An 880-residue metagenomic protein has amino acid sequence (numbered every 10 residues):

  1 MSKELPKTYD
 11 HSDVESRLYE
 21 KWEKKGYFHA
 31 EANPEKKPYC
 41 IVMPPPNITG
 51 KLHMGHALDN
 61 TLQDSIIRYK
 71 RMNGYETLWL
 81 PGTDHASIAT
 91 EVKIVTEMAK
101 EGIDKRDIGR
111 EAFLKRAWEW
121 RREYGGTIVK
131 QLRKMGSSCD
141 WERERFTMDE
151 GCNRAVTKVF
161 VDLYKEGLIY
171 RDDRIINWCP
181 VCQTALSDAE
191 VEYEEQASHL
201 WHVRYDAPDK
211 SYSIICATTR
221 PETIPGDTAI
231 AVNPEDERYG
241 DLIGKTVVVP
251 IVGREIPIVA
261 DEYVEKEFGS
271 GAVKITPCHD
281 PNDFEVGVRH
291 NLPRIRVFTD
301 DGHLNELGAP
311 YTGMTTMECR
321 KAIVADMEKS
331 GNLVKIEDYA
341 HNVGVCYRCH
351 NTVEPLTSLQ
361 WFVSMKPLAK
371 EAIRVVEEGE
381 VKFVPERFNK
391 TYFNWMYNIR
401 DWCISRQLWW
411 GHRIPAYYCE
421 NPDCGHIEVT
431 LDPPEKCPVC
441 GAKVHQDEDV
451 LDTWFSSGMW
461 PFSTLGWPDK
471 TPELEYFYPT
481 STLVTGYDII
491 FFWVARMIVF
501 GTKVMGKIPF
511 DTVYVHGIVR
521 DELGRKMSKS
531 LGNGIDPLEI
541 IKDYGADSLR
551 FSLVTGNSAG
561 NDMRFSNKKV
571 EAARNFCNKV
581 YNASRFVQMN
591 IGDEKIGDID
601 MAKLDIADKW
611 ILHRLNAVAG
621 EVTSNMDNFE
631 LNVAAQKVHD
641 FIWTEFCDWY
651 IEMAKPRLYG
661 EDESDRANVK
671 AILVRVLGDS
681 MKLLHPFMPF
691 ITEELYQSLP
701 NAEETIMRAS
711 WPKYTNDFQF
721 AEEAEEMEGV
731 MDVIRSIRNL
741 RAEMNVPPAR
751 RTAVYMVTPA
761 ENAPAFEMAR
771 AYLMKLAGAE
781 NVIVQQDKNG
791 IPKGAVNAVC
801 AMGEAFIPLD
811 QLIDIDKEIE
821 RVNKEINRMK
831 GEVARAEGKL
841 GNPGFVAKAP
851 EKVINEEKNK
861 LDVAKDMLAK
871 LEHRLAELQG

Functional and structural regions predicted by a protein language model:
M1-M54, T77, V334, Y347 (+1 more regions): Non-catalytic terminal extensions that flank enzyme cores
K3, T8, R17, K21-K25 (+12 more regions): Residue patterns forming the tRNA-binding/recognition surfaces of aminoacyl-tRNA synthetases and related DALR
N33-I94, T147, V156, C216-T219 (+5 more regions): N-terminal catalytic cores of NTP/NDP-binding nucleotidyl/phosphoryl-transfer enzymes
P34-K36, P44-P45, L78-E91, E144-C152 (+3 more regions): Short, solvent-exposed turn/loop segments enriched in Gly/Ser/Thr/Pro and often Arg
K51, I214-V232, R348, E354 (+5 more regions): Conserved phosphate/anionic-ligand binding catalytic regions in large, soluble enzymes, centered on
R68-E76, E97-R110, K130, K134-C139 (+20 more regions): Secondary-structure transition/capping motifs at alpha-helix termini and the adjoining loop/turn into the next element
H202, N394-F455, M459, K503-A546 (+1 more regions): Feature 926 captures the class I aminoacyl-tRNA synthetase adenylation module centered on the KMSKS loop
K210, I214-C216, P221-I275, H279-E285: Protease-associated
